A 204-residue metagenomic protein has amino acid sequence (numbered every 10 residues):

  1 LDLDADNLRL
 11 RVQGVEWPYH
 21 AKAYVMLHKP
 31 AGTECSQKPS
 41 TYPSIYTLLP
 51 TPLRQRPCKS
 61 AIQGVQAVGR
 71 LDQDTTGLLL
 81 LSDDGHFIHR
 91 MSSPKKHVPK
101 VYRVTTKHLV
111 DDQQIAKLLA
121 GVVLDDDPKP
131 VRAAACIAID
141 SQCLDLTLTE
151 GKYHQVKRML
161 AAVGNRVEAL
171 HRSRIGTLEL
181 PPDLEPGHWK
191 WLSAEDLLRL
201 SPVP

Functional and structural regions predicted by a protein language model:
L1-P204: Basic, flexible Lys/Arg- and Gly-enriched helix-loop patches that mediate nucleic-acid binding at interfaces with rRNA
